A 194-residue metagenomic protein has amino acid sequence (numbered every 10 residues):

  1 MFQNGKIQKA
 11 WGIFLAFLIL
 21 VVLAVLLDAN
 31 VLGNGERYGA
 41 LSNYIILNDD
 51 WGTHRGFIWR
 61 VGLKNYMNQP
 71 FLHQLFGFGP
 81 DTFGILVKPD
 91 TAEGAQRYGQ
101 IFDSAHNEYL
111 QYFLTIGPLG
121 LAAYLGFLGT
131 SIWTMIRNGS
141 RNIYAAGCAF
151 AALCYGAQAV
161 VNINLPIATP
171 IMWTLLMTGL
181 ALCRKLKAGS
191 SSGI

Functional and structural regions predicted by a protein language model:
M1-G52, G56-F71, P80, P89: A membrane-periplasm/extracellular boundary helix in multi-pass inner-membrane enzymes that assemble envelope glycans
M1-Q3, S140-G193: Transmembrane alpha-helices of multi-pass inner-membrane enzymes
V25-G33, F83-Q96, L153, A157-L165: Membrane-interface helix-loop junctions at the exits of transmembrane helices
H54, I58, R97-A105, A149-A152: Juxtamembrane loop-helix boundary motifs flanking transmembrane segments in multi-pass membrane proteins
I58-V61, N65, L86, E108 (+5 more regions): Generic recognition of well-ordered alpha-helical segments
F76-I116: Long extracytoplasmic/lumenal interhelical loops at the membrane interface of multi-pass membrane proteins
S104-E108, F113-G120, V161-T174: Membrane-interface micro-motifs in multi-pass membrane enzymes
I116-A149: Hydrophobic transmembrane alpha-helices and their immediate junctions
